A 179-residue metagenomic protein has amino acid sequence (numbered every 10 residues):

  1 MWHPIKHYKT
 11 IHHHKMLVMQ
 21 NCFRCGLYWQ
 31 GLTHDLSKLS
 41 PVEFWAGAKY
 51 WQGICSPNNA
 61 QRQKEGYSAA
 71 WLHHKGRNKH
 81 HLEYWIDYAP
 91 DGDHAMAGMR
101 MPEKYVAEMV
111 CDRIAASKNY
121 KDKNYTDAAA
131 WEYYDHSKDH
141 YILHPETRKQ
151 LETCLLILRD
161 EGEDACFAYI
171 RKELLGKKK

Functional and structural regions predicted by a protein language model:
M1-K179: Metal-dependent phosphohydrolase cores
